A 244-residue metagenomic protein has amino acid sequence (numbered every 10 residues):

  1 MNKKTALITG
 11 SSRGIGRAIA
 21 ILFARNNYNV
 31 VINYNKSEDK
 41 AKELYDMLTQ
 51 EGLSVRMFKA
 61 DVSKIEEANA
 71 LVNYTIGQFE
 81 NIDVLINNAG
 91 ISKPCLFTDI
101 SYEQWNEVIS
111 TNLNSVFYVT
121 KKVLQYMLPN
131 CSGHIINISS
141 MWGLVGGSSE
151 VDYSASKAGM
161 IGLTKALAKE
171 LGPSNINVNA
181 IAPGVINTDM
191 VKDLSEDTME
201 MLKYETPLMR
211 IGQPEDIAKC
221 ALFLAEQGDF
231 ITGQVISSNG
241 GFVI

Functional and structural regions predicted by a protein language model:
S12-R13: Conserved glycine-rich cofactor-binding loop
L96-F97, Q104-I109, V191, T198 (+1 more regions): Substrate-binding pocket helix/loop in short-chain dehydrogenase/reductase
F117, S132, R210-S238, V243: C-terminal substrate-recognition "lid" of short-chain dehydrogenase/reductases
T120, S156, T164: Active-site helix of classical SDR
Q125, K169-P173: Alpha-helical segment proximal to the catalytic Tyr-Lys
S140: Residue(s) in the substrate-gating loop at a strand-loop-helix junction that position the organic substrate next
G172, N177, I231-G233: Short, small/polar-rich loop/turn modules that mediate ligand/substrate recognition or access, typified
